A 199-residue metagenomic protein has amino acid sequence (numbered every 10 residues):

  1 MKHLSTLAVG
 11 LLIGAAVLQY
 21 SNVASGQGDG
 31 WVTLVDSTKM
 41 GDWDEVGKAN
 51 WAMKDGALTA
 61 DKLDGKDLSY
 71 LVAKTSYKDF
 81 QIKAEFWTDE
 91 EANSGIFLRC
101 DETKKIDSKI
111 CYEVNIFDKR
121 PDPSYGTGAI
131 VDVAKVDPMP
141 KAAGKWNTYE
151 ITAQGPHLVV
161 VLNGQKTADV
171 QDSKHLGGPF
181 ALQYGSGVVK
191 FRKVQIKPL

Functional and structural regions predicted by a protein language model:
M1-G10: Bacterial N-terminal signal peptides that target proteins for export
V9-V17: Hydrophobic helical h-region of N-terminal Sec-dependent signal peptides in bacterial secretory/periplasmic proteins
Y20-L199: Carbohydrate-interacting regions of secretory-pathway proteins
